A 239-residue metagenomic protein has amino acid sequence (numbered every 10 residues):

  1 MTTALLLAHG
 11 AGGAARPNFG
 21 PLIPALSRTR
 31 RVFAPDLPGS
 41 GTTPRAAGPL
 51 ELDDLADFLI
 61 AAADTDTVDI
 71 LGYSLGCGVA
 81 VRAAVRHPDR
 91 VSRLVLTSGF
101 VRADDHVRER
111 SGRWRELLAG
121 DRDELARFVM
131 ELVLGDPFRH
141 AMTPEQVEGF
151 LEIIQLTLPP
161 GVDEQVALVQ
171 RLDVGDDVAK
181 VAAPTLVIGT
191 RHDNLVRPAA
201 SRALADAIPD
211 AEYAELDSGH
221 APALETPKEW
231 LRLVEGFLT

Functional and structural regions predicted by a protein language model:
M1-P44: Conserved HGGG/HGGXW glycine-rich cap/lid loop of the alpha/beta-hydrolase fold
G20, F33-L71: Active-site loop/oxyanion-hole signature of alpha/beta-hydrolase fold enzymes
G72-G76, A80: Gly/Ala-rich beta-loop-alpha elbow adjacent to hydrolase catalytic centers
V81, V85, V91-D121: Flexible "cap/lid" loop of the alpha/beta hydrolase fold
D105-H106, E124-D177: Conserved alpha/beta-hydrolase catalytic His-Asp/Glu region
V181, V187-G189, D193: Short beta-strand/loop motif that positions the catalytic acidic residue of the alpha/beta-hydrolase fold
N194-A200: Conserved alpha/beta-hydrolase "acid-adjacent" motif
S218-L231: Catalytic histidine-centered segment of alpha/beta-hydrolase-like enzymes
